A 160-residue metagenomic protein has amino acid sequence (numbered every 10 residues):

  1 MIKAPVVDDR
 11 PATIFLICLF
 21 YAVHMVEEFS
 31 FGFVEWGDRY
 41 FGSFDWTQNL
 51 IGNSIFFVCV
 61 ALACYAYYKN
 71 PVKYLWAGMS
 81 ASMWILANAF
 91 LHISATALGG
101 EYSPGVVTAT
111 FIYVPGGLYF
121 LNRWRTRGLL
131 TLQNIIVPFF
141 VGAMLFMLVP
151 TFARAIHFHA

Functional and structural regions predicted by a protein language model:
R10-I17, K73-A81, T131-I136: Membrane-interfacial loop-to-transmembrane alpha-helix junctions, especially the N-terminal start
V26, S30-I51: Interfacial loop at the N-terminal end of multi-pass membrane proteins
D45-V58, E101-P115: Membrane-interface loop-to-helix entry segments
G52-A66, I85-A89, Y113: Core segments of transmembrane alpha-helices that mediate helix-helix packing or line hydrophobic substrate/ligand
P71, I93-P104, F158: Membrane-interface helix caps and helix-loop-helix hairpins in membrane proteins
S80-H92, G105-R123: Hydrophobic alpha-helical membrane segments
W124-G142: Interfacial loop-to-transmembrane junctions
L148-A160: Juxtamembrane boundary at the C-terminal end of a transmembrane helix
